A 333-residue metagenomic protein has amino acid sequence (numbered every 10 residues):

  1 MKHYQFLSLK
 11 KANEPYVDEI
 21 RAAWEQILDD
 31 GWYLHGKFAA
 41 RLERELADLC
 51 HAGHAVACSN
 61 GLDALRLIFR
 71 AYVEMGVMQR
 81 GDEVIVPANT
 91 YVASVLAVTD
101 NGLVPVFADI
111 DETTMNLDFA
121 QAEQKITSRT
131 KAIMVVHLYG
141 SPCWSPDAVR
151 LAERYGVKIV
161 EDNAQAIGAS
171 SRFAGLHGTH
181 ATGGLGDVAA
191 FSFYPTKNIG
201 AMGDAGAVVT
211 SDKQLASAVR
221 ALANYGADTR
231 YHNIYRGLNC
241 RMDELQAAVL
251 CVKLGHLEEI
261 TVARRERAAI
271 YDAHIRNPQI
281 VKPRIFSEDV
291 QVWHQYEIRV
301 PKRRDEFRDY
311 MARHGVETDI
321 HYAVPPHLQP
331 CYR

Functional and structural regions predicted by a protein language model:
M1-W32: N-terminal "arm"/small-domain region of PLP-dependent enzymes with the aminotransferase-like
K10, A39-R44, L49-A55, A120 (+6 more regions): PLP-dependent aminotransferase class I/II
K11, Y91, E112, G140 (+2 more regions): Short, glycine/acidic-enriched loop or turn micro-motifs at the edges of active sites
W32-E83, A97-D109: Phosphate-binding glycine-rich loop
R70-E74, L96, D100, R150 (+3 more regions): Short, well-ordered alpha-helices that flank and scaffold nucleotide-derived cofactor binding pockets
N89-V95: Conserved coil-to-alpha-helix start sites within the AMP-binding
T113-A201, A207-V209: Active-site phosphate-binding strand-loop segment of PLP-dependent enzymes
